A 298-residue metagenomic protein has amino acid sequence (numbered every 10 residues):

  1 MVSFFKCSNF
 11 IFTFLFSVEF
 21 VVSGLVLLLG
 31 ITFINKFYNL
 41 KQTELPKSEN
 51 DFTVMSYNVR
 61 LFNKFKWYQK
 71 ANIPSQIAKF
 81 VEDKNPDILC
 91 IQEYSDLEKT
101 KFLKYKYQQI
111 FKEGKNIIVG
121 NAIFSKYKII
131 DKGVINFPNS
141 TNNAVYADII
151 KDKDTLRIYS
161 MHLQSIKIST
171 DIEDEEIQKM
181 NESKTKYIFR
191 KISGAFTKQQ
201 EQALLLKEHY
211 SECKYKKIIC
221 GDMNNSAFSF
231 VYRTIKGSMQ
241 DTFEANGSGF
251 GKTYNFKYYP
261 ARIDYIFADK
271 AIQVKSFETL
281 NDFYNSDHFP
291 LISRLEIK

Functional and structural regions predicted by a protein language model:
M1-G24, E208-K217, M223-K298: Metal-dependent phosphoester-hydrolase catalytic domains
E19-D51, K66, S75-K79, D87-D171 (+2 more regions): Structured beta-strand-rich core segments of catalytic domains in phosphoester-bond hydrolases
T53-V59, I73-K99, R157-M161, I192 (+4 more regions): Active-site beta-strand/loop signature of hydrolases that rely on acidic residues for catalysis
V59-N72, K167-A195: Acidic/histidine-rich helix-loop elements that form or flank divalent-metal/phosphate-binding sites at the catalytic
R60-F62, S95-D96, I129, L163-I166 (+4 more regions): Short, solvent-exposed loop/turn segments at secondary-structure junctions
Q69-A71, L103-K106, E173-D174, Y232-K236: Short, glycine/charged-enriched secondary-structure capping and boundary segments
